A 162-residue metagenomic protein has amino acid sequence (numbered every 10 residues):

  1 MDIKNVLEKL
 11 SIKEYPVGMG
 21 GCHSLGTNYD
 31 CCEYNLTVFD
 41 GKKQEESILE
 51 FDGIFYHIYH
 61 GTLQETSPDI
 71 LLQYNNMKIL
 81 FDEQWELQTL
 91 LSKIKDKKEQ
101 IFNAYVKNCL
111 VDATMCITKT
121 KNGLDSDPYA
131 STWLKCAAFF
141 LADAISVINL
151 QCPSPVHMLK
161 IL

Functional and structural regions predicted by a protein language model:
M1-D2, C152: A broad, low-specificity signal for short, low-complexity segments enriched in glycine/proline and polar/charged
D2-V6, S24, D69, I79 (+1 more regions): Generic detector of short, locally flexible boundary/turn motifs and exposed helical patches
I3-K43: Active-site nucleotide-donor binding segment shared across nucleotidyl transfer reactions
H23, Y29, H57-H60, H157: Histidine (H) residue identity feature
K42-L91, Y105-N122, P128: Conserved catalytic core of two-metal-ion nucleotidyltransferases
S92-N103: Cytochrome P450 catalytic-domain helical core, especially the substrate-recognition surface and oxygen-activation
F102-L162: Conserved nucleotidyltransferase catalytic core and NTase-mimicking acidic/glycine-rich helix/loop elements in nucleic
